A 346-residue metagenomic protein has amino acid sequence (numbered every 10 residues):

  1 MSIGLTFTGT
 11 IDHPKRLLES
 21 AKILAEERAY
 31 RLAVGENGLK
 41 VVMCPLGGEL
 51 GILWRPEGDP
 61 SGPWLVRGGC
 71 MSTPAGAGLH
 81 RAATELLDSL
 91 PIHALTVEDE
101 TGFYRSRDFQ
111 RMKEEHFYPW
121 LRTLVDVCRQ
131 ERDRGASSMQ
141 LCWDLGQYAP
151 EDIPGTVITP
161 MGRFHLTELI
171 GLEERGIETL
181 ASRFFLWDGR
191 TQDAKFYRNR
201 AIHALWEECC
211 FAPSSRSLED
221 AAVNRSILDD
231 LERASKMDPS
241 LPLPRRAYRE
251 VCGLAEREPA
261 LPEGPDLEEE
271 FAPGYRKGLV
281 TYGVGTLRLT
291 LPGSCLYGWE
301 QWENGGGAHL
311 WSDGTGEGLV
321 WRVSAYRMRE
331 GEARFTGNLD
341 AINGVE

Functional and structural regions predicted by a protein language model:
M1, G48-E85, S89, R322: Intrinsically disordered, low-complexity regulatory segments enriched in Ser/Thr/Pro and charged residues
M1-G47: Short, extreme N-terminal segment that most often corresponds to the first beta-strand
F7-H13, C70-P74, A325-R327: Short beta-strand-to-loop capping motifs
P14-E27, A75-E98: Ampiphathic alpha-helical segments that act as solvent-exposed interaction surfaces
I23-E36, V97, G293-W302, G344-V345: Short secondary-structure junctions
E36-P63, W299-G307: Short, solvent-exposed beta-alpha or beta-beta edge segments that form flexible loop/patches at the rim of ligand
D99-P119: Short, highly charged C-terminal tails/helix-capping segments
R129-V320, S324-R329, R334, A341-E346: N-terminal targeting sequences that direct proteins away from the cytosol to non-cytosolic compartments
